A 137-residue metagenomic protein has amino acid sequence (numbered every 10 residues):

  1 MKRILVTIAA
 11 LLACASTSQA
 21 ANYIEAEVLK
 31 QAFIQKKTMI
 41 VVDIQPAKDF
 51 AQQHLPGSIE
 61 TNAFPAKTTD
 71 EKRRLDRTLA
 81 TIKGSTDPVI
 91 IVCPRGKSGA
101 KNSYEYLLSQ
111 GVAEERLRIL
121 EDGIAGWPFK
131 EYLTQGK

Functional and structural regions predicted by a protein language model:
I4-A15: Sec-dependent N-terminal signal peptides
S16-E27, Q35, M39, A51-P88 (+1 more regions): Rhodanese-like catalytic fold shared by cysteine-dependent sulfurtransferases and DSP/PTP-type phosphatases
I44-D49: Short, polar loop motifs at secondary-structure junctions
